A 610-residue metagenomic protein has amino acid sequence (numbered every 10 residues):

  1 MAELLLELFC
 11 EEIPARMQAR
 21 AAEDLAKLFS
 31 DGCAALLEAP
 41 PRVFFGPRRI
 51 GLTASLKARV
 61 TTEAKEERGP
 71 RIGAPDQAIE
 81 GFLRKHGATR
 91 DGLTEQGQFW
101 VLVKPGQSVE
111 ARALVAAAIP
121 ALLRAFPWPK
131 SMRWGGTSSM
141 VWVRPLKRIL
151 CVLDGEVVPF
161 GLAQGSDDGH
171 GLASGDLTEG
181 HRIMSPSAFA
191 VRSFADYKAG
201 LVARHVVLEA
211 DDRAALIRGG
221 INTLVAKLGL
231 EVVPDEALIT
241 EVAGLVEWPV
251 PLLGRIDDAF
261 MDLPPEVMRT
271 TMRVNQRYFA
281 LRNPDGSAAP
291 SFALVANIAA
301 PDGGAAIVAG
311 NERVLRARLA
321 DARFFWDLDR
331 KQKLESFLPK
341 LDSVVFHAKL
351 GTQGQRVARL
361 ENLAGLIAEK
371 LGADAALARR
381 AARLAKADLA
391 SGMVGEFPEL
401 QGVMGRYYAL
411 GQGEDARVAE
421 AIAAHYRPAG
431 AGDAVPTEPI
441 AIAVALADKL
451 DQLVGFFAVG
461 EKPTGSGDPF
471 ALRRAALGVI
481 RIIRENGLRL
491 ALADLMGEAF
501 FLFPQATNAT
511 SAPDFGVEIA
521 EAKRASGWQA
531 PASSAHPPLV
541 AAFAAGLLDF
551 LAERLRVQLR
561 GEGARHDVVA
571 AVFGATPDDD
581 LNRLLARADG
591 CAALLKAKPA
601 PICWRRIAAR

Functional and structural regions predicted by a protein language model:
M1-R610: Amphipathic alpha-helical "coupling" segments that flank catalytic cores
